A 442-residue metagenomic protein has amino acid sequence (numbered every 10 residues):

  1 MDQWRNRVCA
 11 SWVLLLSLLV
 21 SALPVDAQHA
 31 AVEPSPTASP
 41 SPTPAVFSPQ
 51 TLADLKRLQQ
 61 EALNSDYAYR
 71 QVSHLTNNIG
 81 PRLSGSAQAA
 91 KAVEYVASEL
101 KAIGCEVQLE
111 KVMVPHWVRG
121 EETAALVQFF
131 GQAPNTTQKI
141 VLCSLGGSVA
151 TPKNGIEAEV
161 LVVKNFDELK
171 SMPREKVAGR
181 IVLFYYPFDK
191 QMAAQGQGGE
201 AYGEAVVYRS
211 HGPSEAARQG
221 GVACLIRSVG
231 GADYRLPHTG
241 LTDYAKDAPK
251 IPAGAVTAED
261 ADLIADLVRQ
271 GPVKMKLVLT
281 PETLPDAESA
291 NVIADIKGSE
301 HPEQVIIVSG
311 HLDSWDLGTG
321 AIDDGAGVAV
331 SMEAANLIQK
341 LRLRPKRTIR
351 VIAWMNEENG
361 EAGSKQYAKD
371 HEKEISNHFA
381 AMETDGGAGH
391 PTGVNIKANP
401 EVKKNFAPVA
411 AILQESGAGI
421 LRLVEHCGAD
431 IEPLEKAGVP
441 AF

Functional and structural regions predicted by a protein language model:
M1-V13: Bacterial N-terminal signal peptides that target proteins for export
S11-A22: Bacterial N-terminal signal peptides
P40-F47, T51, E61, S73 (+1 more regions): Noncatalytic luminal/extracellular "stalk/propeptide" segments of secretory-pathway proteins
L52-D54, Q128-F130, V141-R174, T242-A321 (+1 more regions): Soluble metallo-hydrolase cores and metallopeptidase-like ectodomains found primarily in the secretory/periplasmic
L55-L63, N77-A87, A158-V163, M172 (+6 more regions): Second-shell loop/turn segments in exported
L63, K101, G131, K153 (+6 more regions): Metal-dependent peptidase/peptidase-like ectodomains
R70, N336-A362: Short helix-loop-beta-strand segments that form the rim/entrance of peptidase-like active sites
N165-G231: A conserved hydrophobic secondary-structure block that centers on an alpha-helix together with its immediately flanking
